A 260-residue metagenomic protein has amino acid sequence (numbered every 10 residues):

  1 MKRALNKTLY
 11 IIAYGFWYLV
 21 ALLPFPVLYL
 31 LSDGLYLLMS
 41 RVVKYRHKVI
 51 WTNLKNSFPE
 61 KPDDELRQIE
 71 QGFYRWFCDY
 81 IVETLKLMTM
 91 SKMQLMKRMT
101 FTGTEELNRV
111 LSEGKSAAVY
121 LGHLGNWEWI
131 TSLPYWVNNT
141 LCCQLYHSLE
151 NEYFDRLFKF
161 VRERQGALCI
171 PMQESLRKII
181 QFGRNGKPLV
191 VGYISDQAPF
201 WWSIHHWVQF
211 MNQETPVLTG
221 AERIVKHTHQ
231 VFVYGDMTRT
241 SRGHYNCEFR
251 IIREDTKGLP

Functional and structural regions predicted by a protein language model:
M1-L121, N126, D155-F160, G166-A167: Membrane-anchoring hydrophobic helices of lipid-metabolizing enzymes
M88-P260: Soluble catalytic domains of membrane acyltransferases
